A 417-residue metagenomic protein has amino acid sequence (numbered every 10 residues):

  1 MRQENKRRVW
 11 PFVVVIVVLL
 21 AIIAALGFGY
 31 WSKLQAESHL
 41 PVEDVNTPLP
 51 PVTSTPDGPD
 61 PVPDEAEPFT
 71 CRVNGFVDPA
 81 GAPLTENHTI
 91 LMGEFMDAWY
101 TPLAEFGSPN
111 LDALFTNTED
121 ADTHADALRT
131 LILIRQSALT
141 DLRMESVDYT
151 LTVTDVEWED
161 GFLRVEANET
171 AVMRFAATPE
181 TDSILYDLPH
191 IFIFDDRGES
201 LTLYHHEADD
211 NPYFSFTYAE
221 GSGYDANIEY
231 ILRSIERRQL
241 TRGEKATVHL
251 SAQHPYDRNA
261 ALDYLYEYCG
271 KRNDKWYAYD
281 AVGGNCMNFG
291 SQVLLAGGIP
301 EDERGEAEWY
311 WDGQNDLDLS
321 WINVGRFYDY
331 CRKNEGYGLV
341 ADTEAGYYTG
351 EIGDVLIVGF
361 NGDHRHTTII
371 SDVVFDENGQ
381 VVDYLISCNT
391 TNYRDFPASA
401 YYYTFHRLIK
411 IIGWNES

Functional and structural regions predicted by a protein language model:
R2-L20: N-terminal Sec-pathway targeting helices
W31-V52: Ser/Thr/Pro/Gly-rich low-complexity linker/stalk segments immediately outside membranes or between
P61-L139, D274-A278, F289-G297: Core segments of small alpha/beta cavity-forming domains
L131-A177: Surface-exposed, charged secondary-structure patches
G161-L163, T170, D312-L385: ...with weaker cross-activation on analogous glycine-rich loops/strands in unrelated enzymes
I184-L240, Y384-N389: Short beta-strand edge/turn micro-motifs at domain boundaries
R237-D318: N-terminal capping segments
Q380-Y393, A398-S417: Low-complexity, Gly/Ser/Thr/Pro-rich intrinsically disordered linker/tail segments
